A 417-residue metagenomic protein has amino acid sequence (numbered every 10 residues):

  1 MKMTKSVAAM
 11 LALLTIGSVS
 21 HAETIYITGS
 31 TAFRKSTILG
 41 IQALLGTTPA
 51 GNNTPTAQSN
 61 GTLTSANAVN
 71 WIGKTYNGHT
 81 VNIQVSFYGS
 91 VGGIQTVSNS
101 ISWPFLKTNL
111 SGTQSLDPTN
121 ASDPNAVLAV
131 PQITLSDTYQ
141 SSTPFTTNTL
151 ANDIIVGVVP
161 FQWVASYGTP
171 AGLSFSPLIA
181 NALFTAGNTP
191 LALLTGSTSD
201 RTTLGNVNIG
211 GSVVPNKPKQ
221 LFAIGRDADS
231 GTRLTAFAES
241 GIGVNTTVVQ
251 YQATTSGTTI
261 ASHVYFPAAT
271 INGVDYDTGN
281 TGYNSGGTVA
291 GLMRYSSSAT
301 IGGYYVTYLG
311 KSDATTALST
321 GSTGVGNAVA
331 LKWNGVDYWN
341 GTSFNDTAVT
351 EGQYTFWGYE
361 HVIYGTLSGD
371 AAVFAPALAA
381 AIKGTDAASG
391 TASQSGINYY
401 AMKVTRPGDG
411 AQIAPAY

Functional and structural regions predicted by a protein language model:
M1-A8: Bacterial N-terminal signal peptides that target proteins for export
K5, I16-A22: Sec/Tat signal peptide C-region and signal peptidase I cleavage site
L11-L14: Repetitive helical segments and hydrophobic/amphipathic motifs
A22-Y417: Flexible loop/hinge segments at secondary-structure junctions
